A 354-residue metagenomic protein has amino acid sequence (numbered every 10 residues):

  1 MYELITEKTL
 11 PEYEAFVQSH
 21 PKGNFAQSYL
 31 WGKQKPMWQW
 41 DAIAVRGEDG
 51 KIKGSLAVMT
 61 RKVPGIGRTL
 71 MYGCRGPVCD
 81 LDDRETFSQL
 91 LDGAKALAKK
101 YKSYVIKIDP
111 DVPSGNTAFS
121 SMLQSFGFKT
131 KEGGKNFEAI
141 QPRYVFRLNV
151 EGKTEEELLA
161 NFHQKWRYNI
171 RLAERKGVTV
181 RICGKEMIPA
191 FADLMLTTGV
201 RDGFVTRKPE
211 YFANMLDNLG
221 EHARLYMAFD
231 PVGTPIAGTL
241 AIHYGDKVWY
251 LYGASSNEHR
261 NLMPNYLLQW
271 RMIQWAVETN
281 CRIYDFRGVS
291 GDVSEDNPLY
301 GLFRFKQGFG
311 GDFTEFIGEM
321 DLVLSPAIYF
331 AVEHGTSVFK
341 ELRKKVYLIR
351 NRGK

Functional and structural regions predicted by a protein language model:
Y2-D49, K53-G67, P110-A118, F126-N261: A conserved beta-strand-loop-helix scaffold within acyl/acetyltransferase catalytic domains
W40, K100-S103, E278-C281: Short, high-confidence coil segments that cap the C-terminus of an alpha-helix and link into the following beta-strand
M59-T60, Q124-K153, R282-K354: Active-site/acyl-donor-binding loops of N-acyltransferases
G73: Flexible glycine-rich active-site/ligand-binding loops centered on an Asp-His dyad
G76-D82, R260, P264: The substrate-binding groove and active-site-proximal loops of carbohydrate-active enzymes, especially glycoside
V78-T130: A gly/proline- and charged-residue-enriched helix-loop-helix capping module
S88-L97, A213-D217, H222-F330: Aromatic (often tryptophan-rich) hydrophobic motifs at membrane interfaces
Y104-D109, R181-C183, I283-D285: A structural signal for short, well-ordered beta-strand segments and their strand-loop junctions that often border
